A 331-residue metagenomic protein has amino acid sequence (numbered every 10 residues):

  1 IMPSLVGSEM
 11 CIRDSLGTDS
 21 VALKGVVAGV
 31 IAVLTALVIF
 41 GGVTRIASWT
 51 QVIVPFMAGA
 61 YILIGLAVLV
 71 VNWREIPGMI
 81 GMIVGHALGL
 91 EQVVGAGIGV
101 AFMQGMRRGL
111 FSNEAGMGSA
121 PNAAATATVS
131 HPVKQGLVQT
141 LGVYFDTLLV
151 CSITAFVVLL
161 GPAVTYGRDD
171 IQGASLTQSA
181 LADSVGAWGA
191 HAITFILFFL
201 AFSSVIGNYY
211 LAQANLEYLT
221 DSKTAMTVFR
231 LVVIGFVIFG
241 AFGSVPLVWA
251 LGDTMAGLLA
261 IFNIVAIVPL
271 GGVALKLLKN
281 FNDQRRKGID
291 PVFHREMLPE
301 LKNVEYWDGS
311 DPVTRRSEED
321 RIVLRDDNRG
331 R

Functional and structural regions predicted by a protein language model:
I1-G7, I12: Single conserved hydrophobic/aromatic residue that forms the stacking wall/gate of nucleotide- or nucleobase-binding
E9, L23-N72, I76, I80-V84 (+1 more regions): Membrane-interface loop-to-helix entry segments
D14-G41, A60, I193-T194, K223-A241: Transmembrane alpha-helical segments of multi-pass small-molecule transport proteins
V21-L23, V129-F145, S222-R230: Membrane-interface alpha-helices at helix entry/exit sites of multi-pass transporters
V27-V30, Q92-S112, L149-C151, V157 (+2 more regions): Select transmembrane alpha-helical segments in multipass membrane proteins
L66-M82, L90, A96, T126-A127 (+1 more regions): Extracellular/periplasmic helix-exit of transmembrane alpha-helices
G109-E114, G118-P132, Q139-V143: Helix-loop junctions at the membrane interface of multi-pass solute transporters
I264-R331: Terminal cytosolic tails of multi-pass membrane transporters, especially the segment immediately following the final
